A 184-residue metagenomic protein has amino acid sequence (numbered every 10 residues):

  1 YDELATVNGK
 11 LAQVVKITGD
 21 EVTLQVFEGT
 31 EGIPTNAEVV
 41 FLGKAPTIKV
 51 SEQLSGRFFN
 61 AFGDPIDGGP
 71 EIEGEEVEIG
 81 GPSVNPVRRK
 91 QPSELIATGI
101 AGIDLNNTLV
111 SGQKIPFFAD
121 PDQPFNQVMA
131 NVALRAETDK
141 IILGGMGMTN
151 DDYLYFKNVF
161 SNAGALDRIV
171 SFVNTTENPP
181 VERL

Functional and structural regions predicted by a protein language model:
Y1-T98: Acidic-enriched and Gly/Ser
D64-A133, E137-T138: Compact, aliphatic and Gly/Pro-tolerant "microcore" segments centered on a short helix or tight beta-hairpin and their
D104-P124, V128, L134-L184: Switch/coupling sub-region of P-loop NTPases
